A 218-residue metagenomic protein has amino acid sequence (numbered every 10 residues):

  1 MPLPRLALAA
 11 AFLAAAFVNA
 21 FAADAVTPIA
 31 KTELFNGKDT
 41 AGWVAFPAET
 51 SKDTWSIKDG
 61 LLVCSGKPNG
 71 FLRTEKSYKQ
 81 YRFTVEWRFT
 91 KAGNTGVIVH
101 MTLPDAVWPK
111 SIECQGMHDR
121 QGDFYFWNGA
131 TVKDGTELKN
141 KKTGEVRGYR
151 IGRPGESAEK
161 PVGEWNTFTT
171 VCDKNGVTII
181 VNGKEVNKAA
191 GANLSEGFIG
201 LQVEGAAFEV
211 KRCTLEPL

Functional and structural regions predicted by a protein language model:
M1-A10: Bacterial N-terminal signal peptides that target proteins for export
A9-A10, F17, W87: Intrinsically disordered, low-complexity segments enriched in polar/charged small residues
A15-F21: C-terminal segment of classical bacterial N-terminal signal peptides
A22-L218: Carbohydrate-interacting regions of secretory-pathway proteins
